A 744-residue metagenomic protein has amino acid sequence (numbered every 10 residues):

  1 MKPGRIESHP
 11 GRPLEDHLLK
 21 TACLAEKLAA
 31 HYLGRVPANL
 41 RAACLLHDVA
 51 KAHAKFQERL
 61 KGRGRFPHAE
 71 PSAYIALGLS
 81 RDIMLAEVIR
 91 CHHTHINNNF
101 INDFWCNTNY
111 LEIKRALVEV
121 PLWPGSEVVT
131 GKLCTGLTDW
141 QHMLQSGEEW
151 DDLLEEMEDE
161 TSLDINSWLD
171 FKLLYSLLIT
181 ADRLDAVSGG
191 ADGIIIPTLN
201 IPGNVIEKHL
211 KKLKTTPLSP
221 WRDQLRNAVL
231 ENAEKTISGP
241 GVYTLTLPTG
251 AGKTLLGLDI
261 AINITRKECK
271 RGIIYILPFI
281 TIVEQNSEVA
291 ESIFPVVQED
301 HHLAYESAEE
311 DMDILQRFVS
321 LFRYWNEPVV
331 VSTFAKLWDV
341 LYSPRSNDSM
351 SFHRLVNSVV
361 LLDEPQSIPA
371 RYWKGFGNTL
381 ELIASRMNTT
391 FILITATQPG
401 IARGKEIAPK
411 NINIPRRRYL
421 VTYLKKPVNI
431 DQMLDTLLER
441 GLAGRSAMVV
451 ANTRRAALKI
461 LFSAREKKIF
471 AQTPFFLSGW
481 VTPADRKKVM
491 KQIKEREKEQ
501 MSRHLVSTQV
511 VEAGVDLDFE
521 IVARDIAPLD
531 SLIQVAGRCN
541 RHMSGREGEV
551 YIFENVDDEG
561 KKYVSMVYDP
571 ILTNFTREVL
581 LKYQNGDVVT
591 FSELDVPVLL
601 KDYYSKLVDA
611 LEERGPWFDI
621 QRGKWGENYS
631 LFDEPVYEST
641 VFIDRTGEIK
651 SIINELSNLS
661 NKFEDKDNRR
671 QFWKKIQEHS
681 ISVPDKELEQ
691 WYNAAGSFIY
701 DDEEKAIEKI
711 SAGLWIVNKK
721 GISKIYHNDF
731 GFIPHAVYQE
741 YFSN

Functional and structural regions predicted by a protein language model:
M1-E207: Accessory nucleic-acid engagement/destabilization modules that flank
I6, E299-M312, N452-R455, P474-M490 (+1 more regions): Conserved helicase motor
L85, A384, D435-G444, V450 (+6 more regions): C-terminal helicase lobe and adjacent C-terminal extensions/tails of nucleic-acid helicase motors
G239-A261: Walker A/P-loop
K270-P295, E299-A304, R454: Conserved Walker A/P-loop ATP-binding site and its immediately adjacent core in helicase/helicase-like ATPase domains
P295-Y342: Inter-Walker segment of RecA-like/P-loop motor cores
A335-L337, D348-L382: SF2 helicase catalytic motif II
T390, I394-L442: Interdomain hinge/linker at the junction between the two RecA-like core domains of SF2 helicases
